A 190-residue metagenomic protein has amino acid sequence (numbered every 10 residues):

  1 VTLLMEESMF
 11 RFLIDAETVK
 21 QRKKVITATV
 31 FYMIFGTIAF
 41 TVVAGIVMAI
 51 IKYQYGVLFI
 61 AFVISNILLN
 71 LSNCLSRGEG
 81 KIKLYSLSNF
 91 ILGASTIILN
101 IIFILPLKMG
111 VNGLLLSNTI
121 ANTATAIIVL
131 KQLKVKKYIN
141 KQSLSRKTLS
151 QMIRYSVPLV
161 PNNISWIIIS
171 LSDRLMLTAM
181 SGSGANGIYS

Functional and structural regions predicted by a protein language model:
V1-I14, T125-I128, N163-S172, S190: Small-residue-rich midsections of specific transmembrane alpha-helices
T2-I50: Membrane-water interface segments that mark the loop-to-transmembrane alpha-helix transition
M9, I51, N73-G78, I82 (+2 more regions): C-terminal transmembrane helix end/exit motif
F12, N66-N89: Membrane-interface junctions at transmembrane-helix termini in multi-pass inner-membrane proteins
T29, M33, F59-V63, N89-G93 (+4 more regions): Residue-level recognition of transmembrane alpha-helices in multi-pass small-molecule transporters/permeases
G45-V57, G80-L87, G93-A126, A185: Membrane-interface helix-loop junctions in multi-pass transport and translocation proteins
V57, K83, L87-S88, V111-L115 (+1 more regions): Interhelical loop/hinge segments that connect adjacent transmembrane helices in multipass membrane
I102, P106-L107, I164-S190: Helix-terminus/linker motif at the lipid-water interface of multi-pass membrane proteins
